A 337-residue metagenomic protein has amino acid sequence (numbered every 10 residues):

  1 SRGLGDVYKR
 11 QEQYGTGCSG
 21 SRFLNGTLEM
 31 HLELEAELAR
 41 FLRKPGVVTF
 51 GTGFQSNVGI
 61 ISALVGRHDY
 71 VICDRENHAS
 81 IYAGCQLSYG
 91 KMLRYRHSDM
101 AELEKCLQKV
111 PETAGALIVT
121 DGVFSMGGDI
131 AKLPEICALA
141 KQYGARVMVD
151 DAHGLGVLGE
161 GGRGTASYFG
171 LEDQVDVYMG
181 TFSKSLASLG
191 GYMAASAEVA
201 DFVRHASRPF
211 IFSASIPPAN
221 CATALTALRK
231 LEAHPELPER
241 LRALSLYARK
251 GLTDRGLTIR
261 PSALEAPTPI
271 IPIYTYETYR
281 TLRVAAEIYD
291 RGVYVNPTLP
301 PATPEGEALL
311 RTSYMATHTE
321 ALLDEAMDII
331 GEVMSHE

Functional and structural regions predicted by a protein language model:
S1-Y8: Short, small-residue-biased leader/transition segments that mark boundaries at the very start of proteins
R10-G53: Conserved N-terminal alpha-helix of the aminotransferase class I/II PLP-enzyme fold
R40, D290-Y294, P301-E337: PLP-dependent enzyme catalytic core of the Aspartate aminotransferase-like
I60-A79: Conserved PLP-anchoring active-site segment centered on the Schiff-base-forming lysine
L93, H97-V149: Active-site phosphate-binding strand-loop segment of PLP-dependent enzymes
Y143-R146, H153, L158-P267: Active-site C-terminal subdomain of aminotransferase-like
E239-A248, T253-G292, A302, E307 (+1 more regions): Conserved PLP-binding catalytic core of the aspartate aminotransferase-like
